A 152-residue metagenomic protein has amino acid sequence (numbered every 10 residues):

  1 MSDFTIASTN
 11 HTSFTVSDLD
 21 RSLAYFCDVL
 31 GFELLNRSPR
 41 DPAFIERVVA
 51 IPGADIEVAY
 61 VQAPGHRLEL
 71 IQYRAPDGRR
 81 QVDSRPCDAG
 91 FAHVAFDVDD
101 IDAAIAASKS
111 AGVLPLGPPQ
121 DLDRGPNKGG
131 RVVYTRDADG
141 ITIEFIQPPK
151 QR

Functional and structural regions predicted by a protein language model:
S2-T5, F14, R37, F96-R152: Vicinal oxygen chelate
S8, D55, G90, G129: Exposed loop/turn and edge beta-strand positions of beta-sandwich/beta-sheet ligand-binding modules
T9, V16, V61, L68-I71 (+2 more regions): Short, structured motif recognition centered on aromatic/hydrophobic residues
T15-G65, A103, S110, K128: Core segments of cupin and vicinal oxygen chelate
R40-R47, D77-S84, P118-N127, R131: A cross-kingdom feature marking solvent-exposed beta-strand/loop segments within repeated, beta-rich binding/scaffold
V82-C87, A106: Long, charged/polar, surface-exposed segments that mediate recognition or autoinhibition
